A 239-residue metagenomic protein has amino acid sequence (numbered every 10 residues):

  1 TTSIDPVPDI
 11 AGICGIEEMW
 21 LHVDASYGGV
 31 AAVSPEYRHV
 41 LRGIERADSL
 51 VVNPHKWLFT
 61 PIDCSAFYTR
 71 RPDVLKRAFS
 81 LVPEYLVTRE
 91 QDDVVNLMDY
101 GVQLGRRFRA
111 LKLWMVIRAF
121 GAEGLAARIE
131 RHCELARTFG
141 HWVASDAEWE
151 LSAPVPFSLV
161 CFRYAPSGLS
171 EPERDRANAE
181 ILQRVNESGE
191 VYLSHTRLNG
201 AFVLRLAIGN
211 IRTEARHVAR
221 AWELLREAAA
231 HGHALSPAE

Functional and structural regions predicted by a protein language model:
T1-E17: Active-site core of PLP-dependent enzymes with the aminotransferase class I/II
D9-G12, T138, E180, E223-E227: Alpha-helical scaffolding segments of alpha/beta enzyme cores, especially the outer helices of TIM-barrel or partial
E17, H22, V33, R42-A144: Active-site C-terminal subdomain of aminotransferase-like
Y27-G29, K56, N210: Active-site-proximal loop/turn and secondary-structure-junction residues that shape catalytic pockets, frequently
M115-V116, C161-P166, L204-G209: Short, hydrophobic beta-strand segments
A147-L151, E190-H195: A short linear hydrophobic-aromatic micro-motif
L151-V185: Conserved PLP-binding catalytic core of the aspartate aminotransferase-like
H195-E239: PLP-dependent enzyme catalytic core of the Aspartate aminotransferase-like
